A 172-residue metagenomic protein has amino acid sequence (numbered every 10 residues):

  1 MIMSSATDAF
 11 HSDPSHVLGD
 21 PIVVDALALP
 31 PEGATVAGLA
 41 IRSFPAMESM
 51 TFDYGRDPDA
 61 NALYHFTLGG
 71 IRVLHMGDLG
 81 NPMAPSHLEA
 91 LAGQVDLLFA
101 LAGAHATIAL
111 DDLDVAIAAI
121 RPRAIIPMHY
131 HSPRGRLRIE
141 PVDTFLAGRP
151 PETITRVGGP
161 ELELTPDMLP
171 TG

Functional and structural regions predicted by a protein language model:
M1-T7, S12-L18, L74-G77, L98-G103 (+2 more regions): Active-site neighborhood of phospho(di)ester-bond hydrolases with catalytic His/Asp-centered motifs
M3-S5, V23-A26, H65, D96-L98 (+2 more regions): Short, surface-exposed linear patches
T7-A9, I22-G93, H105-I108, V157-G172: Core dinuclear metal-dependent hydrolase active-site scaffold
H11-S15, V36, I108-D111, G135-L137: Short, charged, surface-exposed secondary-structure boundary motifs
P14-S15, V36-A37, G70-R72, L98 (+1 more regions): N-terminal start-of-chain detector that recognizes signal peptides and the immediate post-cleavage beginning
P30, A124-G172: Binuclear metal-ion centers of metallo-dependent hydrolases, dominated by the metallo-beta-lactamase
A90, D112-V115, T144: Extracytoplasmic/secreted proteins, especially bacterial periplasmic and envelope-associated proteins
V95-A100, A104, L110-Y130: Proline-aspartate-enriched helix->loop->beta-strand connector
